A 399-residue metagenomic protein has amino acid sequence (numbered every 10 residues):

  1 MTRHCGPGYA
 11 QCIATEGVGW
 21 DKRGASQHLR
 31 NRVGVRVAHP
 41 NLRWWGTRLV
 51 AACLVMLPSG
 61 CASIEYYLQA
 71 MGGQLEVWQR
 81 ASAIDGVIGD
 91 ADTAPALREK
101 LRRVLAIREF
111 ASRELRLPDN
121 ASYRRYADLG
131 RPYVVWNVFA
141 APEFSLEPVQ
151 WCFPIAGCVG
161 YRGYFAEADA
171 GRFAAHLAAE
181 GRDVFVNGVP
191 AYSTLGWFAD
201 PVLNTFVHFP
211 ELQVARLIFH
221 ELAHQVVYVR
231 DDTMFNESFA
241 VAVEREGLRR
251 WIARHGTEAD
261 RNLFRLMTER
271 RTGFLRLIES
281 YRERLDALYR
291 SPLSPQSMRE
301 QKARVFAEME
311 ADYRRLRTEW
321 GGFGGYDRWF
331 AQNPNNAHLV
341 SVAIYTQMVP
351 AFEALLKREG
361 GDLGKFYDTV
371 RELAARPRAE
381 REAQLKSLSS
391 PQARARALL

Functional and structural regions predicted by a protein language model:
M1-C53: Intrinsic disorder/low-complexity segments
P58-G60: C-terminal motif of bacterial Sec signal peptides marking the signal peptidase cleavage site
A62-E65: Bacterial signal peptide processing site
V77, D90, L97-V104, G163-A170 (+7 more regions): Solvent-exposed, acidic/flexible segments
W78-P95, W151-V159, Q332-N333, P350: Acidic/histidine-rich, surface-exposed loop or edge segments in extracytoplasmic proteins
G89-T93, R102, A106-R116, A223-V227 (+6 more regions): Sec-exported extracytoplasmic/periplasmic mature domains
A106-R271: Acidic/His-rich structured neighborhood in mature extracellular/periplasmic domains
L275-L399: Pan-zinc metallopeptidase signature
